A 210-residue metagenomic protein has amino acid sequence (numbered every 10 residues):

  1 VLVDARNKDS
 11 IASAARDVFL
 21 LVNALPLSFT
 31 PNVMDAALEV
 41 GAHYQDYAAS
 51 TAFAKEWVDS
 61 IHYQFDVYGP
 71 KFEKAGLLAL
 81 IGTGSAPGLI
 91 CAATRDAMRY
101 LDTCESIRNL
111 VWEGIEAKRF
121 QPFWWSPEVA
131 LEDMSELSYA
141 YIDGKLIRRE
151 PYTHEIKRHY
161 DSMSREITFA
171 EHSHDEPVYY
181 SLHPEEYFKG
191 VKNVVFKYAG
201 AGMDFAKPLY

Functional and structural regions predicted by a protein language model:
L2-L20, F29: Conserved Rossmann-fold cofactor-binding substructure of NAD(P)-dependent oxidoreductases
V3, Y47-A49, T83: Short beta->alpha connector loops at strand-helix junctions that form conserved, small/polar/Pro-enriched
A15-A24, Y44-D46: N-terminal Rossmann-like NAD(P) cofactor-binding module of classical short-chain dehydrogenase/reductase
E39-V40, A75: Helix C-cap/helix->beta junction micro-motif
Y47-L77: Rossmann-fold NAD(P)-binding glycine/threonine-rich loop
S50-V58, A86-G88, W112-K118: Short gly/pro/ser/thr-enriched loop/turn and capping motifs at secondary-structure boundaries
Y68-G114: Adenosine-phosphate binding glycine-rich loop
R99-Y210: C-terminal catalytic/substrate-binding lobe primarily of soluble NAD(P)-dependent oxidoreductases
